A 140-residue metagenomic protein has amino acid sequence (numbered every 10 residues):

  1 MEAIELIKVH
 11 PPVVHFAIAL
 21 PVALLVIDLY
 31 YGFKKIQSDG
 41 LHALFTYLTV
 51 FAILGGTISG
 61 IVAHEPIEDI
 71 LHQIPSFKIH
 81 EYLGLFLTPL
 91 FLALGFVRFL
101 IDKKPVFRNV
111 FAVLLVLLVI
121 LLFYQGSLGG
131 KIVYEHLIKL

Functional and structural regions predicted by a protein language model:
M1-L140: Polytopic transmembrane helical bundles with strong interfacial aromatic enrichment
